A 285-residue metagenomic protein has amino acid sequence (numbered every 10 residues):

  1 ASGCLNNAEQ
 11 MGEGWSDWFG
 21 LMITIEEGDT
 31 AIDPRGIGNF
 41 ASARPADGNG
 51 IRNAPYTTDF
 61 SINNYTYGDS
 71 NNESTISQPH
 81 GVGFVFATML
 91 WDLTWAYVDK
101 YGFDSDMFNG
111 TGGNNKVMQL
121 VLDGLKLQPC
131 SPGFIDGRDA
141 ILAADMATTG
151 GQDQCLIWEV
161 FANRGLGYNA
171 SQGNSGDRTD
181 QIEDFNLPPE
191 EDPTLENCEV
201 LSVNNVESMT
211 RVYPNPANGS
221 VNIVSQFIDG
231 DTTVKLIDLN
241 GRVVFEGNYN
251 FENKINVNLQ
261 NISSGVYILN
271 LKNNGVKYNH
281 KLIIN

Functional and structural regions predicted by a protein language model:
A1-C198: Extracellular protease catalytic domains of secreted zymogens
N204-Y213, A217-N285: C-terminal outer-membrane/trafficking sorting elements
